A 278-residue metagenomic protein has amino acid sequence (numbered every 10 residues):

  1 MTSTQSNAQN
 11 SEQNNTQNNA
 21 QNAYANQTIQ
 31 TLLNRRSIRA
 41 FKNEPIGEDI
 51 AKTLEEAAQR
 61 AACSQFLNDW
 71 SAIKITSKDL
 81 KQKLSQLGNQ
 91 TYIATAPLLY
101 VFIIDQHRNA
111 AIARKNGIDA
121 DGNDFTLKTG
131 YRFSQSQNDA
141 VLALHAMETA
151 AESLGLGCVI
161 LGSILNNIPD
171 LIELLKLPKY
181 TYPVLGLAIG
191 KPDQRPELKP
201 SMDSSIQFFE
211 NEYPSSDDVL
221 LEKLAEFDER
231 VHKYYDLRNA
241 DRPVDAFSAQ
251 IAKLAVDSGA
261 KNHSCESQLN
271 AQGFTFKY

Functional and structural regions predicted by a protein language model:
M1-Y278: Acidic, surface-exposed loops and disordered segments
